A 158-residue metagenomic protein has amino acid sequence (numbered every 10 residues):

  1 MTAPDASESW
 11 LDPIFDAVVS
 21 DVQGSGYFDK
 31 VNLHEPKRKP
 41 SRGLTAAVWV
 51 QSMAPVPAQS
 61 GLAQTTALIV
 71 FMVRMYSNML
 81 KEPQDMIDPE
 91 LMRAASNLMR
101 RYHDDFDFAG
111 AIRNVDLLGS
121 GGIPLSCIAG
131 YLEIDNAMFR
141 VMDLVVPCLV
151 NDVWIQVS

Functional and structural regions predicted by a protein language model:
M1-P40, S52-S158: Charged, amphipathic alpha-helical segments and their flanking helix caps
G43-V50: A short glycine-rich, His/Asp/Glu-containing loop-to-beta-strand
